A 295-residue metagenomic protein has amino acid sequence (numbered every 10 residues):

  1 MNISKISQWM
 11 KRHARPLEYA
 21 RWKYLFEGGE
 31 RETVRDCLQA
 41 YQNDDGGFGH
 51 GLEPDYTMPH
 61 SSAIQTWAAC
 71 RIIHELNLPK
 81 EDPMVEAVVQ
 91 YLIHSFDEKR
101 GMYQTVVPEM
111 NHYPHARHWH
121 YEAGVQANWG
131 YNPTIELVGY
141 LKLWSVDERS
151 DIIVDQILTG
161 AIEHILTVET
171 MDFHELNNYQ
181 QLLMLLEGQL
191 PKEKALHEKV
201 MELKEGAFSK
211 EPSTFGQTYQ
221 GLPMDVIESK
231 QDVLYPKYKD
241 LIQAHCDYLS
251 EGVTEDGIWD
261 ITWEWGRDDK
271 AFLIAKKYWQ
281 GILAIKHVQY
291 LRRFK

Functional and structural regions predicted by a protein language model:
M1-K295: Preference for long, amphipathic alpha-helical scaffolds in soluble/luminal domains and all-alpha bundles
